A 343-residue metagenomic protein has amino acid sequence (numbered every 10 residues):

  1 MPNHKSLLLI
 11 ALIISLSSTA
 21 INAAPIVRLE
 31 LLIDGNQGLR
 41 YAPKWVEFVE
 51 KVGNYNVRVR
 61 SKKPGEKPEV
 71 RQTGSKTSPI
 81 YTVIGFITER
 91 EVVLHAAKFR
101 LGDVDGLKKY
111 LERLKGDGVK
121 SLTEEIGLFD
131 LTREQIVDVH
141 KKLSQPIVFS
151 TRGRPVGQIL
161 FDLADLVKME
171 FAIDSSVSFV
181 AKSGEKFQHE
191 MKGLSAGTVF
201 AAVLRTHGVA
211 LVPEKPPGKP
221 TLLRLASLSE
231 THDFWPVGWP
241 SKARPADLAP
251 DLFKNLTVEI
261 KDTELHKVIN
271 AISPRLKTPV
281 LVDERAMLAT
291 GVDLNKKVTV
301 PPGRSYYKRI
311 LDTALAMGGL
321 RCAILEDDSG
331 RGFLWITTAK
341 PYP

Functional and structural regions predicted by a protein language model:
M1-L8: Bacterial N-terminal signal peptides that target proteins for export
P2, A20-P343: N-terminal targeting/assembly segments of extracytoplasmic apparatus and virion spike/baseplate proteins
L9-S18: Bacterial N-terminal signal peptides
